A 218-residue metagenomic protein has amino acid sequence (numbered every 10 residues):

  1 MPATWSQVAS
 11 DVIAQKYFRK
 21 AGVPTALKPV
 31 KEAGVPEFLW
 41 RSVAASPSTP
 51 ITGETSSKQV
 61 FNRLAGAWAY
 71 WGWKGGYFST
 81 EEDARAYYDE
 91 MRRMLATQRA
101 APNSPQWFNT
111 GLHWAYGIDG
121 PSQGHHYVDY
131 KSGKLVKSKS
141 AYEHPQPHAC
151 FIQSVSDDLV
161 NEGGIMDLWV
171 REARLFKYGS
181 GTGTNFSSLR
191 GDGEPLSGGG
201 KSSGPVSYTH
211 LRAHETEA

Functional and structural regions predicted by a protein language model:
M1-A218: Extended catalytic cores of very large enzyme megasubunits
